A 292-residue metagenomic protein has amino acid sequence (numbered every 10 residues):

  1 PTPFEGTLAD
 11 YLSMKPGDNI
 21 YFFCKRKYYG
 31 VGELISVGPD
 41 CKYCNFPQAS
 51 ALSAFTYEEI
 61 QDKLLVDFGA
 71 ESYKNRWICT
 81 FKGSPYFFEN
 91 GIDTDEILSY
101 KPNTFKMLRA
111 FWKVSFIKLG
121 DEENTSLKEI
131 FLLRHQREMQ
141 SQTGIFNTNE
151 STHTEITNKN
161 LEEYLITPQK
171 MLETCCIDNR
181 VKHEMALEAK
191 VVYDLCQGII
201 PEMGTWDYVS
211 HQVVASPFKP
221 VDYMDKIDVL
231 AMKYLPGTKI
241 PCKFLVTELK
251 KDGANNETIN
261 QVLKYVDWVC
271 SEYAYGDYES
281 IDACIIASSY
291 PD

Functional and structural regions predicted by a protein language model:
P3-K15, P47-A70, N255-D292: Short, charged, amphipathic alpha-helix that recurs within catalytic cores of restriction-modification and other
L12-M14, K25, V221-M224: A short catalytic or substrate-binding loop motif that flags glycine-/basic-rich loops and adjacent residues that bind
F23-Y29: Short, charged beta-turn/beta-strand-edge "cap" motif at the junction between a beta-strand and an adjacent loop
C24, S36, A231-K233: Residue-level signal for short segments within beta-strands and strand-turn junctions of well-structured beta-sheet
Y29, P39-K42, T238, A254: Eukaryotic short linear interaction motifs
E33-I117, D121: Aromatic- and Lys/Arg-enriched surface recognition patch
P102-D292: Charged, terminal alpha-helix-loop-beta segments that serve as non-catalytic nucleic-acid engagement and/or assembly
